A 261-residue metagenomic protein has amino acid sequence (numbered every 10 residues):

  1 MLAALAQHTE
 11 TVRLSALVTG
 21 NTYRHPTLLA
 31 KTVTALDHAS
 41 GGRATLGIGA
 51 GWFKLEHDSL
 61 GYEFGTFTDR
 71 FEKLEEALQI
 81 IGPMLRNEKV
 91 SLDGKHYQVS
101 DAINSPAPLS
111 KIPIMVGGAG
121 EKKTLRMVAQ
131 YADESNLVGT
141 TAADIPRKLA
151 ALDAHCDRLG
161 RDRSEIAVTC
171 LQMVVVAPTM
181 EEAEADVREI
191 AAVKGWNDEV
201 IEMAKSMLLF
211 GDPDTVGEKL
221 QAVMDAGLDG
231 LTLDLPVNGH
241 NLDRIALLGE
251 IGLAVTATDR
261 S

Functional and structural regions predicted by a protein language model:
M1-S261: Active-site-adjacent structural elements that line small-molecule/cofactor binding pockets in enzymes
